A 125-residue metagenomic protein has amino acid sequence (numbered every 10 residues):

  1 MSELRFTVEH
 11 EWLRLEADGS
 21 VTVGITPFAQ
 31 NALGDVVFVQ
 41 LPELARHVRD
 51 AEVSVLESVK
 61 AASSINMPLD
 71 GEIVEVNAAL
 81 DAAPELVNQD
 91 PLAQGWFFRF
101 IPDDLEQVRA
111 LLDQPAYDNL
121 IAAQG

Functional and structural regions predicted by a protein language model:
M1-A17: Extended boundary segments
T7, G24-T26, D113: Residue-level signal for threonine
W12-Q89, A93-Q94, F98-E106: Compact, glycine-rich, soluble single-domain proteins
G19, E106-G125: Ser/Thr/Pro-rich, acidic low-complexity intrinsically disordered regulatory segments
